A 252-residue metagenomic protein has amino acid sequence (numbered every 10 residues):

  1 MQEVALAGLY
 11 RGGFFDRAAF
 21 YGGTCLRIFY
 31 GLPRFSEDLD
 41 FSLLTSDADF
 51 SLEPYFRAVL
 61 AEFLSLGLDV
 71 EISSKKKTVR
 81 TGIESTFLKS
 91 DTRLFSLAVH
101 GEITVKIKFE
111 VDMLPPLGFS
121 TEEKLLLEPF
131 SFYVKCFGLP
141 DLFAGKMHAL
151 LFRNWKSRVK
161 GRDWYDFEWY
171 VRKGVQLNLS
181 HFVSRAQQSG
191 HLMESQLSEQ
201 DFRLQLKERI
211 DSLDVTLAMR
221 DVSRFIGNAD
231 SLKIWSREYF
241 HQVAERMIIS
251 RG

Functional and structural regions predicted by a protein language model:
M1-A18, F29, L44-G252: Structured mid-to-C-terminal alpha-helical surface segments
Y21-T24: Glycine-rich beta-strand-to-loop/alpha-helix junction loops that act as flexible
R27-S36: Short glycine-biased active-site loop of nucleotidyltransferases that positions the nucleotide triphosphate and helps
